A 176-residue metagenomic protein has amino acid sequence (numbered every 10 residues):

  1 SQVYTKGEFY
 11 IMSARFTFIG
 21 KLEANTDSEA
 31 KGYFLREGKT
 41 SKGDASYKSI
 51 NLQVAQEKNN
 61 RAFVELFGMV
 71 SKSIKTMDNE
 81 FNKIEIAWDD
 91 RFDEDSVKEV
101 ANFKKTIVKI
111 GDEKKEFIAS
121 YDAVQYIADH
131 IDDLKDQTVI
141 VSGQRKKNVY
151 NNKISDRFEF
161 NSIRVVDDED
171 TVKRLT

Functional and structural regions predicted by a protein language model:
S1-K98, D129, N151-T176: OB-fold ssDNA-binding interfaces and closely related basic DNA-contact patches used across DNA replication/repair
F16-A24, L134-K147: OB-fold and OB-like beta-barrel modules that bind single-stranded nucleic acids
F81-D122: Extended, solvent-exposed segments with strong compositional bias
E113-V141: Short nucleic-acid-contacting surface segments enriched for D/E, G, S/T with interspersed K/R
